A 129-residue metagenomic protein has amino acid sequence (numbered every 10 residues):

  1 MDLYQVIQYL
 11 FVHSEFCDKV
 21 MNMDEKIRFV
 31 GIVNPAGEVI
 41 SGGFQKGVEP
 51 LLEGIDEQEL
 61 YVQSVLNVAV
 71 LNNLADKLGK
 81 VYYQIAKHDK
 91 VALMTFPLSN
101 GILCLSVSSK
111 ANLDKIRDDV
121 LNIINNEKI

Functional and structural regions predicted by a protein language model:
M1-I129: Non-catalytic interaction/Regulatory regions outside core domains
